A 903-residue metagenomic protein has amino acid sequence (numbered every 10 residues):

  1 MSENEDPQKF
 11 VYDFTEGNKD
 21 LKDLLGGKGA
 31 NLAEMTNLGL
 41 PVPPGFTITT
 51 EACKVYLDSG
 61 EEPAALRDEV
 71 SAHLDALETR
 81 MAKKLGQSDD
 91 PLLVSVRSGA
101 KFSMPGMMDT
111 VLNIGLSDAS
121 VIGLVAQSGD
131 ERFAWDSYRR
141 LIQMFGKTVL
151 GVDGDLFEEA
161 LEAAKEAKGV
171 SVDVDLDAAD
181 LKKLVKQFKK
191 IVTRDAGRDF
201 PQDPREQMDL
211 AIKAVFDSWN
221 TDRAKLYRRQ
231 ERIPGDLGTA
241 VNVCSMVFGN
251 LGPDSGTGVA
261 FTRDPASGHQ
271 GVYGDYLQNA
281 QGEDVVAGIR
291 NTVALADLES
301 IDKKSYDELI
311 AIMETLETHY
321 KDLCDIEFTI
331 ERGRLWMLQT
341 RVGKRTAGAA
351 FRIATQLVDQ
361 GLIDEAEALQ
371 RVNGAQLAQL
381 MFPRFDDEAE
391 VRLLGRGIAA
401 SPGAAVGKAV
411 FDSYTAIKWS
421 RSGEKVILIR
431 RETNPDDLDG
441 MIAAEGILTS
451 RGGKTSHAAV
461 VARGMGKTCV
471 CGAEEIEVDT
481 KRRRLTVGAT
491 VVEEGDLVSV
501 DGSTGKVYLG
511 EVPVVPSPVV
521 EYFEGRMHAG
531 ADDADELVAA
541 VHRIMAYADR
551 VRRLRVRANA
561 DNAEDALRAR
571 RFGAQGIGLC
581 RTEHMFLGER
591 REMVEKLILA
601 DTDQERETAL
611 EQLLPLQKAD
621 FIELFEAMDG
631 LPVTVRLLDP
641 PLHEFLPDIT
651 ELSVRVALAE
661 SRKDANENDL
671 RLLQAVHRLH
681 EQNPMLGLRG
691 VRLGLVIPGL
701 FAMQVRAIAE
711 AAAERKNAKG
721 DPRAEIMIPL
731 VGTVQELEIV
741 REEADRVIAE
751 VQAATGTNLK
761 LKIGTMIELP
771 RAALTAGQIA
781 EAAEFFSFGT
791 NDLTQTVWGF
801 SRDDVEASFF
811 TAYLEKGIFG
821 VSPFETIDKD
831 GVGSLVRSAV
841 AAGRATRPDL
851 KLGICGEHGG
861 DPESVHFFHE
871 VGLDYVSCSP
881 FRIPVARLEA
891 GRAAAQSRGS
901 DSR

Functional and structural regions predicted by a protein language model:
S2-A389, K418, E424-I427, N434-D439 (+12 more regions): Nucleotide/phosphate-binding sheet-loop regions of phosphoryl- and nucleotidyl-transfer enzymes
N18-L21, S401-A443, R552-L554, G831-D849: C-terminal accessory/binding modules appended to enzymatic or scaffolding proteins
F46, S450-G452, C471-E474, C580 (+2 more regions): Short beta->alpha connector loops at strand-helix junctions that form conserved, small/polar/Pro-enriched
D68-A72, R228-I233, L369-W419, E424-V426 (+6 more regions): Long, charged amphipathic helices and adjacent flexible linkers at domain junctions
R97-S98, V519-E521, R526-R903: Conserved alpha/beta-domain cores
N242, V410, I427-I429, L448 (+3 more regions): Structural motif
E445-R451, C469, R555, G853: A short, small-residue-rich loop immediately preceding and capping a beta-strand
M465-K467, K481: Residues forming the flavin
